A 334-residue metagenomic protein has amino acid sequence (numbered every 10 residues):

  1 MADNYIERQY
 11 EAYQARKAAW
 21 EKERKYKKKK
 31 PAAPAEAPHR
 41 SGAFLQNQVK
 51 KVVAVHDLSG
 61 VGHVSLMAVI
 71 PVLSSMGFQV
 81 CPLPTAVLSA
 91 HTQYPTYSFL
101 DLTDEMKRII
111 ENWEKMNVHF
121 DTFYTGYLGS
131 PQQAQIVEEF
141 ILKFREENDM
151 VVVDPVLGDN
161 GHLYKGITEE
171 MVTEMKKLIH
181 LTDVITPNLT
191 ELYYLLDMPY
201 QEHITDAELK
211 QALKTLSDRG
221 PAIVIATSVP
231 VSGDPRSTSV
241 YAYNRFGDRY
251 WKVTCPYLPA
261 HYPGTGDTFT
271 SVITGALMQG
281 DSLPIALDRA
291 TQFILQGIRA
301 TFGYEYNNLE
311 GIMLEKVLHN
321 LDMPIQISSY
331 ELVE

Functional and structural regions predicted by a protein language model:
A2-A32: Charge-rich, low-complexity alpha-helical coiled-coil segments
K29-N47: Terminal non-globular linear segments
F44-V153, L157-K165, E315-E331: Conserved N-terminal subdomain of the carbohydrate kinase-like
G60-V61, Y250-P263: Short pre-catalytic strand/loop immediately N-terminal to key active-site residues, enriched for Gly-Thr
G166-Y250: Conserved phosphate/ATP/ADP-binding segment of small-molecule kinases
Y193-Y194, A260-L283, L287: Short, small-residue alpha-helix embedded
Y200-L209, M278-R289: Short, charged, surface-exposed loops that flank catalytic or proteolytic processing sites
P284-E334: Charged C-terminal helix
